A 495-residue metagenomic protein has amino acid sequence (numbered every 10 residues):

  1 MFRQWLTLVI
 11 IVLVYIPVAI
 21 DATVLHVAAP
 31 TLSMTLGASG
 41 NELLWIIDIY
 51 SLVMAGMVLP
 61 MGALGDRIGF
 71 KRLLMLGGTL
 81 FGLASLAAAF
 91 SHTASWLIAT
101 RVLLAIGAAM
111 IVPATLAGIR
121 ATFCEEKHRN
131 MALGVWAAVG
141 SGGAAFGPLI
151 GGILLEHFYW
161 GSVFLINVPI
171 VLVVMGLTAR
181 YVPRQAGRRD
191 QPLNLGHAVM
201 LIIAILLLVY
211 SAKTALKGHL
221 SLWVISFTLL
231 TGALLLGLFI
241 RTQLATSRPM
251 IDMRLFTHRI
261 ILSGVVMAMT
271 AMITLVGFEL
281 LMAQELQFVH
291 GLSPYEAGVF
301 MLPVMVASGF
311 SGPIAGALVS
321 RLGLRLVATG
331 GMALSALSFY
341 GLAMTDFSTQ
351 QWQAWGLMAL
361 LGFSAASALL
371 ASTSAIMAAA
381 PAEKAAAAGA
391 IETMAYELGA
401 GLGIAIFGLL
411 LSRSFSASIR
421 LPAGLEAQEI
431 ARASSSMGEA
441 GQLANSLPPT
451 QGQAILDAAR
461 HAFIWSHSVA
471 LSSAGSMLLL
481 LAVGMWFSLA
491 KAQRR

Functional and structural regions predicted by a protein language model:
Q4-I20, L25-V27, G40, G196 (+4 more regions): 12-transmembrane solute porter fold
A28-G56, H290, Y295-V299: Extracellular/periplasmic helix-loop-helix junction of adjacent transmembrane segments in MFS-like secondary
L32-S33, L64-G65, I150-F158, A212 (+3 more regions): Interfacial helix-cap and linker-helix signal at transmembrane-aqueous boundaries of multi-pass secondary transporters
M34, A84-A89, L104, T178 (+3 more regions): MFS-fold secondary transporters
G37, G69, F90-W96, F158-Y159 (+3 more regions): Helix-breaking motifs and short loop linkers at transmembrane-helix boundaries and internal kinks in secondary membrane
D48-G62, V112-L116, L302-I314: Central cavity-lining transmembrane alpha-helices of secondary-active solute carriers, predominantly the Major
A63-G196: Helix-loop-helix hairpins in multi-pass membrane proteins, especially solute transporters
G134, E156-A268, T274: Hydrophobic transmembrane-helix bundles of small-molecule transporters
